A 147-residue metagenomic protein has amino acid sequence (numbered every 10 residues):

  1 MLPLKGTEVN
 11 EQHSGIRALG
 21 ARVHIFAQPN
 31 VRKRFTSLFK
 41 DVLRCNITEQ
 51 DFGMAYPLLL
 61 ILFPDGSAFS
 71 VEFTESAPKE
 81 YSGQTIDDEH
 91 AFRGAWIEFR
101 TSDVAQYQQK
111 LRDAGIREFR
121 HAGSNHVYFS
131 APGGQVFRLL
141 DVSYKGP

Functional and structural regions predicted by a protein language model:
M1-S37, D41-V42, T48, G94-I97 (+1 more regions): N-terminal beta-strand motif that seeds the catalytic metal site of vicinal oxygen chelate
L4, N46-A91, S130, V136-S143: Conserved short beta-strand elements that form part of the metal-binding/catalytic scaffold of enzyme active sites
L19-N30, L59-D65, Y81-K110, N125-A131 (+1 more regions): Vicinal oxygen chelate
S37, D41, A105-D113: Replace "anionic and nucleotidyl ligands
L43-D51, G115-H121: Short secondary-structure junctions
F52, G123-S124, G146: Proline- and acidic/polar-enriched loop/turn elements at helix boundaries
A55, R112, H121-G123: Residues that act as N-cap/strand-start positions at coil-to-secondary-structure junctions
T74-S76, I116-A131: A short, hydrophobic/aromatic-rich structural module that often spans a beta strand with its adjoining loop
